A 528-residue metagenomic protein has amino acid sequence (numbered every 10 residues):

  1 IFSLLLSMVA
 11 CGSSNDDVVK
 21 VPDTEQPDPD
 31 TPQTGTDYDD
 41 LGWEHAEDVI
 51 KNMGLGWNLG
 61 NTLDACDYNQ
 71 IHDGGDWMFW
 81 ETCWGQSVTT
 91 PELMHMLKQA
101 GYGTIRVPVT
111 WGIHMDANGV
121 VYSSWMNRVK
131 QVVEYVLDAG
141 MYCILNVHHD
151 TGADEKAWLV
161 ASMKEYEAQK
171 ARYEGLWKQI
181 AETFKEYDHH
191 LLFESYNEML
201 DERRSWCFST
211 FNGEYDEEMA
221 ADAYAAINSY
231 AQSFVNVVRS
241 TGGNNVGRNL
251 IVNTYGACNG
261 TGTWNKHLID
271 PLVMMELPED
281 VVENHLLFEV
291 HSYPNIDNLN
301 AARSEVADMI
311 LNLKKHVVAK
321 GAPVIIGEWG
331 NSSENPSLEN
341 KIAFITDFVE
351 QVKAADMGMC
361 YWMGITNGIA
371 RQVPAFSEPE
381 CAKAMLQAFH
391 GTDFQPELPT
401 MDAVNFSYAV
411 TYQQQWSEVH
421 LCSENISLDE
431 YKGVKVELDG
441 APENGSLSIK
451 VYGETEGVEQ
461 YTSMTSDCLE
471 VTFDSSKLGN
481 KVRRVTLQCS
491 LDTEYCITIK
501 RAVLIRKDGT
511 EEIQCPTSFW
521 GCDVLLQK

Functional and structural regions predicted by a protein language model:
I1-L5: Sec-dependent N-terminal signal peptides
L6-D37: Bacterial Sec-dependent N-terminal signal peptides
E25-M53, M401-Y408: N-terminal low-complexity, Pro/Thr/Ser-rich intrinsically disordered segments that act as propeptides or flexible
Y38-E44, I50-G260: Active-site mouth of glycoside hydrolases
T62-I71, G260-T261, I296-L299, I369 (+1 more regions): Short, solvent-exposed loop/turn elements at domain surfaces
W77-M78, T82, Q86, G103 (+4 more regions): Extracellular glycoside hydrolase catalytic/binding regions
S377-M401: C-terminal functional modules
D402-R483, C489-C515, W520-Q527: Extracellular ligand-binding interfaces
